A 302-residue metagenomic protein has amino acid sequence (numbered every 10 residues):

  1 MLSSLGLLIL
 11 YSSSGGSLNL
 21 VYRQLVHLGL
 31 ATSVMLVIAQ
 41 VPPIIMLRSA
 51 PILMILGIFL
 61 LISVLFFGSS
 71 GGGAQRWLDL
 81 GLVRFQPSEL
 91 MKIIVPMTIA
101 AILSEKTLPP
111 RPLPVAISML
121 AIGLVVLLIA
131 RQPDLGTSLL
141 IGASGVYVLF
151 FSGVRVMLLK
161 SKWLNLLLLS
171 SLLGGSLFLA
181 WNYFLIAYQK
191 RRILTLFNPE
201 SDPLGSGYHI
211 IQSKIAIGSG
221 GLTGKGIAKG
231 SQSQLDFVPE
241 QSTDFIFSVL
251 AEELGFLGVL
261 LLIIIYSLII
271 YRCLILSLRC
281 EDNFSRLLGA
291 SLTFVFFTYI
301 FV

Functional and structural regions predicted by a protein language model:
S3-S206, S248-V302: Hydrophobic alpha-helical transmembrane segments of multi-pass inner membrane proteins, especially in bacterial systems
G207-A228: Extracytosolic (periplasmic/ER-lumenal) interhelical loops and adjacent juxtamembrane/interface segments of multi-pass
G221-L254, S277, F284: Long extracytoplasmic/lumenal interhelical loops at the membrane interface of multi-pass membrane proteins
